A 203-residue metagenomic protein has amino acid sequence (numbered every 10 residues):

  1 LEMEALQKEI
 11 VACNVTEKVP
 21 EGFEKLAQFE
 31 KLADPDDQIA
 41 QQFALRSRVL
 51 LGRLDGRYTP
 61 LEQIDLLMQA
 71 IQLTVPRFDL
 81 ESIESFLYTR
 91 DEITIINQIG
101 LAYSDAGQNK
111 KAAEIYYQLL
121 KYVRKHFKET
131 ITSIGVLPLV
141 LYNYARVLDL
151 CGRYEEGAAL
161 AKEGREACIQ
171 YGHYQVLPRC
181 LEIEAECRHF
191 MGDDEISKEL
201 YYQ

Functional and structural regions predicted by a protein language model:
E4, F43, L87, T94 (+3 more regions): Residue register of alpha-helical TPR repeats
T16, D55-R57, A106, Y144 (+4 more regions): Structural motif corresponding to the intra-repeat A-B loop/turn of tetratricopeptide repeats
V19-P20, Y58-P60, N109, Y154 (+2 more regions): TPR-repeat structural position
L26-D34, M68-E81, Y117-K128, A161-H173 (+1 more regions): Amphipathic alpha-helical segments of tetratricopeptide repeats
